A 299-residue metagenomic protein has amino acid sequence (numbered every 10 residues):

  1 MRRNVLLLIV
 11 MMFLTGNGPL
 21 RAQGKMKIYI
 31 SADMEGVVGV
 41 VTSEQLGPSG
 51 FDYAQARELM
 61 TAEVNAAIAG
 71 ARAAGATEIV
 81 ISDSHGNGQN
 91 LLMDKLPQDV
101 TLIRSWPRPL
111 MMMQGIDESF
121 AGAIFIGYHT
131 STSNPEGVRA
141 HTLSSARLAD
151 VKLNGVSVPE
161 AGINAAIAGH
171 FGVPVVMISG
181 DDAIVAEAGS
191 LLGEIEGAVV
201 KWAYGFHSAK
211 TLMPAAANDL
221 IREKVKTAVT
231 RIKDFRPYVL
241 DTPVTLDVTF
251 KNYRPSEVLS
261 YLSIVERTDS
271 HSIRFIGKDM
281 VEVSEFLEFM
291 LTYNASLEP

Functional and structural regions predicted by a protein language model:
M1-N4: Positively charged n-region of N-terminal signal peptides that target proteins for export
L8-G16: Bacterial N-terminal signal peptides
G18-A22: Sec/Tat signal peptide C-region and signal peptidase I cleavage site
G47, F51-S82, N87-Q89, D99-V100 (+1 more regions): Alpha/propeptide regions of enzymes that mature by internal proteolysis
Q98-I116: A glycine-rich helix N-cap at a beta->alpha junction
S145-F171, G180-A183: Active-site glycine-rich loop that binds ribose-phosphate moieties when present
I167-V175, S179-V229: Active-site rim beta-loop-alpha module in soluble metabolic enzymes
A217-P299: C-terminal accessory domains and tails appended to enzymatic cores
